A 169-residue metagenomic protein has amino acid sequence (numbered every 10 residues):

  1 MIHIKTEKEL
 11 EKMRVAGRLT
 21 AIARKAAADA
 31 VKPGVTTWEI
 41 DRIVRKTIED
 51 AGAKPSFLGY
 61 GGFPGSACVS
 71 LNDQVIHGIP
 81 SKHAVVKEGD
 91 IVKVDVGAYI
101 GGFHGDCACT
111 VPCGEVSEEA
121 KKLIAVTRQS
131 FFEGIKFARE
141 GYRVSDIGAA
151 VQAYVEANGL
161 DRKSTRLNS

Functional and structural regions predicted by a protein language model:
M1-R166: Active-site neighborhoods and metal-handling regions in enzymes and metal-associated proteins
